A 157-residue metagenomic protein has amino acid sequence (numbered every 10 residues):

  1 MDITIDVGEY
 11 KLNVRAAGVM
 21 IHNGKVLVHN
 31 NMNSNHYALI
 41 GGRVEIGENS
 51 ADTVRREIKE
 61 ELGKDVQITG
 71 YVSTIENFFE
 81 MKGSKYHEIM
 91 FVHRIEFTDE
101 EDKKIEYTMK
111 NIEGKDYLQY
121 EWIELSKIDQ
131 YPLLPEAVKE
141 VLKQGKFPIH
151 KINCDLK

Functional and structural regions predicted by a protein language model:
M1-A17: Acidic, metal-coordinating catalytic segment for phosphate/diphosphate chemistry, firing primarily on the Nudix
I5, H36-Y37, I75-F79: Short, solvent-exposed loop/turn segments at secondary-structure junctions
L12, V19, Y37, K64 (+1 more regions): Residues that recognize and position ribonucleotide moieties
M20-I21, V28, I95, W122: Conserved hydrophobic "DFG−1" position in protein kinase catalytic cores
H22-E60: Conserved Nudix-box catalytic region and its N-terminal flanking loop in Nudix hydrolases and closely related
M32-Y37, K110-K157: Nudix hydrolase/Nudix homology domain
V44-Q67, N77-L133: Unchanged
